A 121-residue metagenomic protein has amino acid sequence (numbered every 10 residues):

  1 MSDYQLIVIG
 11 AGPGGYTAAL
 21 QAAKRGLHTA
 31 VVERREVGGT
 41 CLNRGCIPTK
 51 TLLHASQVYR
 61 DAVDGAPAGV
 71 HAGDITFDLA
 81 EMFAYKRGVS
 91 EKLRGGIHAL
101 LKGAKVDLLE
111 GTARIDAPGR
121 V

Functional and structural regions predicted by a protein language model:
M1-G12: Beta1/beta-strand and adjacent pyrophosphate-binding region of the FAD-binding site in flavoprotein oxidoreductases
S2-Y4, L20-L27, V32-V121: Glycine-rich flavin
G15: N-terminal Rossmann-fold NAD(P) dinucleotide-binding loop
